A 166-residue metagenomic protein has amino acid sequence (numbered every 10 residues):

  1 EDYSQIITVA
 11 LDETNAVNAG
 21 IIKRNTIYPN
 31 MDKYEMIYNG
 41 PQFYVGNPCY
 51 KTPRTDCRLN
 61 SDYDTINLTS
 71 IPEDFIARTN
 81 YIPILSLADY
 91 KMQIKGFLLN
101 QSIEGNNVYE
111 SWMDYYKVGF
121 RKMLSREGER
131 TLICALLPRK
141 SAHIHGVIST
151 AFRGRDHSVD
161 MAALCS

Functional and structural regions predicted by a protein language model:
E1-S166: Polybasic, glycine- and aromatic-enriched phosphate-binding surface used to engage nucleic acids
